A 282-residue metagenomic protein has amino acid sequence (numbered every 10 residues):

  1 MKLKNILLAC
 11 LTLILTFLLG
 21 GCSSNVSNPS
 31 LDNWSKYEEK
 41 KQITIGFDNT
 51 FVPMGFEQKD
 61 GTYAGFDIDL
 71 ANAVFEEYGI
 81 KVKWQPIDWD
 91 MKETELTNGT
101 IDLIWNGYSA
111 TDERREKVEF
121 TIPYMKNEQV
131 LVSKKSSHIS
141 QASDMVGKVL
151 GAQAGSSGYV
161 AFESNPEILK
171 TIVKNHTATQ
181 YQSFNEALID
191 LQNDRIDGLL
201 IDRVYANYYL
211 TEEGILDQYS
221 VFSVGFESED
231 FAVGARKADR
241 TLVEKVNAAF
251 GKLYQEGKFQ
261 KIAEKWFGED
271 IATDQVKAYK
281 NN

Functional and structural regions predicted by a protein language model:
L18-G21: C-terminal motif of bacterial Sec signal peptides marking the signal peptidase cleavage site
S23, I68-E77, S143, K148-V149 (+2 more regions): Extended ligand-binding regions for polar small-molecule ligands
V26-G107, K245, E256: Extracytoplasmic small-molecule ligand-binding "clamshell" domains of the periplasmic binding protein/Venus flytrap
K36, S133-L150: Flexible hinge/capping segments at coil-to-helix
N49, K126-S133, R203, T211-A248 (+1 more regions): Periplasmic-binding protein-like
E57, A71-I80, G158-Q180, L210-I215: Ligand-binding cleft/hinge of the Venus flytrap
Q85-P86, D90-L103, K117-E119, S143-V146 (+2 more regions): Short helices/loops that flank or line small-molecule/ion binding pockets
M91, Y108-E116, A161-S164, I189-N193 (+1 more regions): A ligand-binding cleft/hinge motif common to bilobed small-molecule-binding domains
